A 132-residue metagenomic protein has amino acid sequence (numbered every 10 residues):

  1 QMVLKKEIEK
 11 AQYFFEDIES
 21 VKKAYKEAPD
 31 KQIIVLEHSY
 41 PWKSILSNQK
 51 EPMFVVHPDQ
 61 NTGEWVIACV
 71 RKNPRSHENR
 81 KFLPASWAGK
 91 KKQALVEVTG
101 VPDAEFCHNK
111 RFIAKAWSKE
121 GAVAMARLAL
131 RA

Functional and structural regions predicted by a protein language model:
Q1-A132: C-terminal accessory domains and tails appended to enzymatic cores
